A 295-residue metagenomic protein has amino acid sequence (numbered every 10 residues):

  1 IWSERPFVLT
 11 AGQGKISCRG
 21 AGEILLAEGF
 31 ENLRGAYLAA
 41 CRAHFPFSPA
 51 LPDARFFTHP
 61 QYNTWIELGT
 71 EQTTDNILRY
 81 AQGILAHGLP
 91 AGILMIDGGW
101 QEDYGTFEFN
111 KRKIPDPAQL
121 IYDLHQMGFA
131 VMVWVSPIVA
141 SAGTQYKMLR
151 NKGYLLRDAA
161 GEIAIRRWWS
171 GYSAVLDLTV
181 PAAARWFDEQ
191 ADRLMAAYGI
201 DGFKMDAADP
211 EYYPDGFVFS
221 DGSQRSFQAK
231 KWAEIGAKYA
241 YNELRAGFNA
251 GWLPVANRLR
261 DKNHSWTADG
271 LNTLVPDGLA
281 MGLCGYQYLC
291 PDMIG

Functional and structural regions predicted by a protein language model:
I1-G92, K111, I121-D123, A130: Carbohydrate-recognition beta-sandwich/jelly-roll modules in extracellular/periplasmic carbohydrate-active proteins
P90-G295: Aromatic- and carboxylate-enriched substrate-binding clefts and catalytic-loop regions of carbohydrate-active enzymes
